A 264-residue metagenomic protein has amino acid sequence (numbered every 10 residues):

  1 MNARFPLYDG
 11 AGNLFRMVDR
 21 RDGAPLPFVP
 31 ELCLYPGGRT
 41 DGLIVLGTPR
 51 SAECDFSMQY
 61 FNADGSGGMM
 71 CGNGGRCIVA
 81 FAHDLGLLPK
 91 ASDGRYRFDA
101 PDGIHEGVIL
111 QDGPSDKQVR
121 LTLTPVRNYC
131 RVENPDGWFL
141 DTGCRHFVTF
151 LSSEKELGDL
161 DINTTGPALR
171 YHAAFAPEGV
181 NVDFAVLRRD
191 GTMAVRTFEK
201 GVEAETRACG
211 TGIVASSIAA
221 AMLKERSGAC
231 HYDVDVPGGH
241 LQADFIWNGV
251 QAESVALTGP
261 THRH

Functional and structural regions predicted by a protein language model:
M1-S115, V148-H264: A glycine-rich beta-to-alpha transition motif near the start of alpha/beta enzyme domains, typified by
V119-L121: Intrinsically disordered, low-complexity regions enriched in acidic/Ser/Thr/Pro/Gln residues
L123-D136, T164-P167: Active-site glycine-rich loop that binds ribose-phosphate moieties when present
